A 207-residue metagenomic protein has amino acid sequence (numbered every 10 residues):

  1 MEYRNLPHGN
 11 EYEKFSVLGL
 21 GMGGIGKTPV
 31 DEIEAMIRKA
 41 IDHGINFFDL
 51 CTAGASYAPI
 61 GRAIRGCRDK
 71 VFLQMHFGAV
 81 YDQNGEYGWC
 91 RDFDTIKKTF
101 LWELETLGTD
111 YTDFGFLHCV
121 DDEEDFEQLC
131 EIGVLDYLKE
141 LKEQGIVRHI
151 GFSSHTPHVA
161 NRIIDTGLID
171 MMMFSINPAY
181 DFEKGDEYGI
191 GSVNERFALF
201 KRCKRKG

Functional and structural regions predicted by a protein language model:
M1-M75: N-terminal binding-site loop/beta-alpha segment at the start of enzyme catalytic domains that lines or forms
Y3-N5, F15-G19, N46-F47, K70-H76 (+4 more regions): Structural preference for beta-strand elements that scaffold enzyme active sites
R4-N5, E32, V120-G207: Beta/alpha (TIM)-barrel catalytic core signal, keyed to glycine-rich beta->alpha loops juxtaposed to Asp/Glu that bind
G21-D31, Y81-T95, E123-E127: Active-site mouth loops of central-metabolism enzymes
G23-I25, C51-A53, H76-V80, L117-V120 (+2 more regions): Active-site beta-loop-alpha junctions enriched in small/polar residues
T28-A40, R91-G108, S154-R162: Short, acidic/polar
R65-V71, L107-G108, L141-I146, G167-L168: Short helix-capping segments at alpha-helix termini
W102-F126: Active-site groove signature of glycoside hydrolases
